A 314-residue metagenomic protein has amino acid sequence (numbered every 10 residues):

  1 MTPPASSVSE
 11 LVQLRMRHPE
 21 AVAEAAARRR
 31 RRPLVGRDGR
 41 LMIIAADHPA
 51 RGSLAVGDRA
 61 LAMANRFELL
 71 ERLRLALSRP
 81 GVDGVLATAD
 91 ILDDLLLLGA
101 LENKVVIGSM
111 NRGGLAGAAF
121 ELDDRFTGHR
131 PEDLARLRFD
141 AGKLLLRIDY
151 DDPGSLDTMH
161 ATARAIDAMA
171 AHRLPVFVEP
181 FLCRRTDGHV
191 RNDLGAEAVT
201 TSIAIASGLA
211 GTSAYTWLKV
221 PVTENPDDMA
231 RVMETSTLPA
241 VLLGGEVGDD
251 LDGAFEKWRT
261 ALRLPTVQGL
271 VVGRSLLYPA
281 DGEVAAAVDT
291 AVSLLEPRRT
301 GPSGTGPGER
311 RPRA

Functional and structural regions predicted by a protein language model:
M1-D47, L96-N103: N-terminal amphipathic alpha-helix/helix-capping segment at the start of soluble metabolic enzymes
A45-D47, R51, S275: N-terminal alpha-helical scaffold/docking segments in eukaryotic complex subunits
A50, G57-P80, G84, L92 (+4 more regions): Alpha/beta enzyme core
G52-L54, D249-D252, Y278-D281: Short active-site-adjacent structural elements
I148, G245-V247, P265-G282: Glycine-rich phosphate-binding active-site loops on the catalytic face of alpha/beta enzymes
T237-G248: Active-site clefts of carbohydrate-active enzymes
T260, L277-P302, R313: C-terminal helical cap(s) of enzyme catalytic domains, especially alpha/beta-barrels
T305-P307: Compositionally biased, low-complexity flexible segments
